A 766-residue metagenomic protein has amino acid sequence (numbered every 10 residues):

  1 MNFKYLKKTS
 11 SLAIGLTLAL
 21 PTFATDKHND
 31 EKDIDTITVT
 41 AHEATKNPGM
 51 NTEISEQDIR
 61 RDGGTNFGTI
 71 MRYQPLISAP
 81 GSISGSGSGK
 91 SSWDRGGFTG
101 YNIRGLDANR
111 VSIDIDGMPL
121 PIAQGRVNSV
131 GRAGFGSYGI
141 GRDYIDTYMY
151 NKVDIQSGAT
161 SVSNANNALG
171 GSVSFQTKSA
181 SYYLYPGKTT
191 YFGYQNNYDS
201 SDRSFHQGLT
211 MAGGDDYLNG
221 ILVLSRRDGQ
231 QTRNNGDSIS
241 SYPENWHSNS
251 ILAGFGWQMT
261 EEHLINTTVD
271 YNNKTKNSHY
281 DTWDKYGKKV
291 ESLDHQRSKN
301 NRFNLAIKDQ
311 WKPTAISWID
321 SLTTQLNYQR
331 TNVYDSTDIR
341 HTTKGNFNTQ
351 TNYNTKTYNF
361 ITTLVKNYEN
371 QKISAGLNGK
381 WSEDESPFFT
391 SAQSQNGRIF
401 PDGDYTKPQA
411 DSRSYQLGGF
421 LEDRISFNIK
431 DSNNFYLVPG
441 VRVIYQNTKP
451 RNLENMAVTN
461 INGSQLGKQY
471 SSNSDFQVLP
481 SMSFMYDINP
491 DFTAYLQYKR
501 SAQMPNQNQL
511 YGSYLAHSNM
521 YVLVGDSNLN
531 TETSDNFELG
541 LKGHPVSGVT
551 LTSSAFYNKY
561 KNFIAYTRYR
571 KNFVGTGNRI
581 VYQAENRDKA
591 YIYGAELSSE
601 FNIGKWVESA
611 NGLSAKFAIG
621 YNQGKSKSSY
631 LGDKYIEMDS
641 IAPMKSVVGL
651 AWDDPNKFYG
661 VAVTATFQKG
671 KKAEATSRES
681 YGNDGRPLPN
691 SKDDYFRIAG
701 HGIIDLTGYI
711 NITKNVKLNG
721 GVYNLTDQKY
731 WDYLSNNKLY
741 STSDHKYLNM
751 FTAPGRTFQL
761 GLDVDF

Functional and structural regions predicted by a protein language model:
K27, N370, F427-I429, F435 (+6 more regions): Gram-negative outer-membrane beta-barrel transporters
M50-N102, D107-N109, G117-R142, D154-T160: Periplasmic N-terminal accessory/gating domains of Gram-negative outer-membrane beta-barrel systems
I59, P121-Q124, A502, K561-N562 (+4 more regions): C-terminal beta-signal and adjacent terminal beta-strands/loops of Gram-negative outer-membrane beta-barrel proteins
S91, N245-D384, P545-T552: Outer-membrane beta-barrel domain signature, strongest for Gram-negative TonB-dependent receptors and also present
G139-G193, D765: A beta-strand signature from Gram-negative outer-membrane beta-barrel systems, especially the internal plug domain
Y198-D228, S238-H279, R297-K312, R424-I429 (+2 more regions): Transmembrane beta-barrel wall of Gram-negative outer-membrane proteins
V290-A315, Y353, P408, S412-S414 (+10 more regions): Outer-membrane beta-barrel signature, preferentially recognizing the C-terminal barrel domain of Gram-negative
K372-N489, L515-H517: Signature of Gram-negative outer-membrane beta-barrel scaffolds
